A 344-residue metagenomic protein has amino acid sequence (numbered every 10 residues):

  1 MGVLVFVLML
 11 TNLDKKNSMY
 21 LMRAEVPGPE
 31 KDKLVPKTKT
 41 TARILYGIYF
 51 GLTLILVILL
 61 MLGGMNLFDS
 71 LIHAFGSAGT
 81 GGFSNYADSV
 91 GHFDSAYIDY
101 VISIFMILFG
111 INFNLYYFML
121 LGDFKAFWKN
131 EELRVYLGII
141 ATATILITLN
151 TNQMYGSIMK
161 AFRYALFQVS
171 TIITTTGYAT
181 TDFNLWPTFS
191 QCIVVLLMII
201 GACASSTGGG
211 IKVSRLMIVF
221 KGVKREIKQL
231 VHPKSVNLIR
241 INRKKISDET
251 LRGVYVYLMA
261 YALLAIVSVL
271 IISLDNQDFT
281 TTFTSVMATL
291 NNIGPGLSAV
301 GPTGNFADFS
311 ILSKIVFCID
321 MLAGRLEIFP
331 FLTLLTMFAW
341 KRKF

Functional and structural regions predicted by a protein language model:
M1-F344: Membrane-proximal intracellular helices of multi-pass ion channels
